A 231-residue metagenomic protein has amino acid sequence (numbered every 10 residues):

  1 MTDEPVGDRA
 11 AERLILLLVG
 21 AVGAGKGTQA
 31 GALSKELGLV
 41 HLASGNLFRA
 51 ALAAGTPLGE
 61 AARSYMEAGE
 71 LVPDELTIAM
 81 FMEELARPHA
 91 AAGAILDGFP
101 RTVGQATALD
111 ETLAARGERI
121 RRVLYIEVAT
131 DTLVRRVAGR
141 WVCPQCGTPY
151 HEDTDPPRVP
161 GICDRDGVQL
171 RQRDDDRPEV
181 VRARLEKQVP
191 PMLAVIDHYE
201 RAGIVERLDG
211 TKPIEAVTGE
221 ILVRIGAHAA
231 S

Functional and structural regions predicted by a protein language model:
M1-S231: Glycine-rich phosphate-binding loop of ATP-dependent small-molecule kinases
